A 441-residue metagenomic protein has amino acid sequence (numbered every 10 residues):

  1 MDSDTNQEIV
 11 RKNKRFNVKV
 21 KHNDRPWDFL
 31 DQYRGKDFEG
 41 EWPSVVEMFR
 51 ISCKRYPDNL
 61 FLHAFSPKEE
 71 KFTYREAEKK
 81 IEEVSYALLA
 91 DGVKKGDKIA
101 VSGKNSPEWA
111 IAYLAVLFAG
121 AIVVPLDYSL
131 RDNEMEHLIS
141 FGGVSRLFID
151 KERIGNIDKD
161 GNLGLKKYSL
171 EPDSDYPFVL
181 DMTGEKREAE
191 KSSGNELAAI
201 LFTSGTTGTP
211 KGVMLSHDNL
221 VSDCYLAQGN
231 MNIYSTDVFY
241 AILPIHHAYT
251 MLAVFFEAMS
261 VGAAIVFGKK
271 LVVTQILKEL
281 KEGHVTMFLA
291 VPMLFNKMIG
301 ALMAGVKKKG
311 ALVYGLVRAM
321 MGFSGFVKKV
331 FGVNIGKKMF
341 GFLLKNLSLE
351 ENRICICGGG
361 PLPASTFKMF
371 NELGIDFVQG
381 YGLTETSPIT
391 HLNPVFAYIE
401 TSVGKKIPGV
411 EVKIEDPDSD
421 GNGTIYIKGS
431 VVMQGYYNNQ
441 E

Functional and structural regions predicted by a protein language model:
D2-R15, D91, F118-M182, R187-K191: Structural core segment of the AMP-binding/adenylate-forming
V20-L30, M48-T73: AMP-dependent adenylate-forming
W27, S66, E152-G194, L302-F342: ANL superfamily adenylate-forming
G40-E41, D58-S106, A110-L114, R131-E136 (+1 more regions): Conserved AMP-binding/adenylate-forming core of the ANL superfamily
P57-L60, G184-F202, T209, N232-V238: Conserved pre-ATP/AMP-binding loop-to-beta segment of ANL
K71-R75, A198-C224: Conserved AMP-binding A3 loop
V221-V238, I245-G341, E351: Conserved AMP-binding/adenylation subdomain of ANL enzymes
F331, I335-E441: Conserved AMP-binding/adenylate-forming
